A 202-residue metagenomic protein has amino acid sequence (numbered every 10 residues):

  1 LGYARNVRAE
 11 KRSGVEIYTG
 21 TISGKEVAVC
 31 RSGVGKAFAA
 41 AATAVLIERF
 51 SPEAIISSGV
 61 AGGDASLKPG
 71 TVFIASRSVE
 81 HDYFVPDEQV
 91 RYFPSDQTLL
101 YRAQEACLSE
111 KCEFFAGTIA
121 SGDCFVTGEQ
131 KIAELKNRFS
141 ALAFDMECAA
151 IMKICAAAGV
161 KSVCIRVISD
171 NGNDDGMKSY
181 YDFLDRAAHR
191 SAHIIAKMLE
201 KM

Functional and structural regions predicted by a protein language model:
L1-R5: Short, conserved "active-site rim" segments that organize catalytic pockets and cofactor/ligand binding
N6-R12: Short, solvent-exposed secondary-structure boundary motifs
R12-M202: Glycine-rich phosphate- or other oxyanion-binding loops that anchor nucleotides, phosphorylated ligands
